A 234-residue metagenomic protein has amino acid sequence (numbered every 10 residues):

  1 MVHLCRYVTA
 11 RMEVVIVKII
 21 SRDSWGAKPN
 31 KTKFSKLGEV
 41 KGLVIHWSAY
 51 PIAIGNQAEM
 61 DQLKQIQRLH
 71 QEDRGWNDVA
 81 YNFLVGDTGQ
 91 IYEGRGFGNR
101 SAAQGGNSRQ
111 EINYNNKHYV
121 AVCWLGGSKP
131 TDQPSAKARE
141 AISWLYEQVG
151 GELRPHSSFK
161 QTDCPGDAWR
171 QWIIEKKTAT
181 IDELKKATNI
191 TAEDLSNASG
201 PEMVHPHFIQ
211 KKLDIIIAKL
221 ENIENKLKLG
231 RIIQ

Functional and structural regions predicted by a protein language model:
M1-V2: Intrinsic low-complexity, polar/charged intrinsically disordered segments
T9-N56, M60-D61, G86-D214, L227-Q234: Basic/polar, cationic surfaces and motifs that engage anionic cell-wall and phosphate/carboxylate ligands
G38, W76-D78: Short, surface-exposed loop/turn motifs at beta-strand boundaries within globular domains
Q67-R74, Y146-V149: Sec/Tat-exported extracytoplasmic proteins
D78-A80, G150: Short secondary-structure junction motifs
